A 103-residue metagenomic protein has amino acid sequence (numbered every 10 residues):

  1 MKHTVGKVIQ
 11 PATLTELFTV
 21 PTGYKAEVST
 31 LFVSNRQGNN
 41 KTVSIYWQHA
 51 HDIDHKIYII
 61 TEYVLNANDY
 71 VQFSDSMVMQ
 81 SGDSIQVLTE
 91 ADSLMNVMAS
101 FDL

Functional and structural regions predicted by a protein language model:
M1-A26, T30-F32, R36, L88-L103: C-terminal interaction-tip segments
T15, P21, V43, H55 (+3 more regions): Generic intrinsically disordered, low-complexity segments enriched for polar/acidic and small residues
E27-S29, K41, T61, S81-D83 (+1 more regions): A generic structural signal for short beta-strands and their flanking turns/coil linkers
S29, Q48, D69-Q72, D102: Functionally constrained cores in energy, signaling, and assembly domains
R36-T42, Y46-Y63, L88-A91: Polar, enzyme-active/binding microenvironments
A50-S84: Intrinsically disordered, low-complexity Pro/Gly/Ser/Thr-rich segments with frequent PxxP/GP/PP motifs and embedded
